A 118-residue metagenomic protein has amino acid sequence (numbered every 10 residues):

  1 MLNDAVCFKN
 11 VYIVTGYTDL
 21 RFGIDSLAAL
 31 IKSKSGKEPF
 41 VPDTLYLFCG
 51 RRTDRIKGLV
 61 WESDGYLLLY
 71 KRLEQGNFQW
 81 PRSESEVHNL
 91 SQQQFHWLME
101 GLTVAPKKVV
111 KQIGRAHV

Functional and structural regions predicted by a protein language model:
M1-R115: Polybasic/polar functional segments that serve as interface/processing modules
